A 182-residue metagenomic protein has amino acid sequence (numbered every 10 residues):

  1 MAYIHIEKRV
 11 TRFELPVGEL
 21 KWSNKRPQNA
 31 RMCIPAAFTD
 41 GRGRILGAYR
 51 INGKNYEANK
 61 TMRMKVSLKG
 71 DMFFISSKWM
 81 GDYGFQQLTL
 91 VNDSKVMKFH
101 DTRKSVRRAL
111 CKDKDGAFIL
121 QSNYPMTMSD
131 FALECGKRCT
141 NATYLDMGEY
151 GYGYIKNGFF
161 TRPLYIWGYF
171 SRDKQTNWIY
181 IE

Functional and structural regions predicted by a protein language model:
M1-E182: Gly/Ser/Thr/Pro-rich low-complexity, intrinsically disordered segments
